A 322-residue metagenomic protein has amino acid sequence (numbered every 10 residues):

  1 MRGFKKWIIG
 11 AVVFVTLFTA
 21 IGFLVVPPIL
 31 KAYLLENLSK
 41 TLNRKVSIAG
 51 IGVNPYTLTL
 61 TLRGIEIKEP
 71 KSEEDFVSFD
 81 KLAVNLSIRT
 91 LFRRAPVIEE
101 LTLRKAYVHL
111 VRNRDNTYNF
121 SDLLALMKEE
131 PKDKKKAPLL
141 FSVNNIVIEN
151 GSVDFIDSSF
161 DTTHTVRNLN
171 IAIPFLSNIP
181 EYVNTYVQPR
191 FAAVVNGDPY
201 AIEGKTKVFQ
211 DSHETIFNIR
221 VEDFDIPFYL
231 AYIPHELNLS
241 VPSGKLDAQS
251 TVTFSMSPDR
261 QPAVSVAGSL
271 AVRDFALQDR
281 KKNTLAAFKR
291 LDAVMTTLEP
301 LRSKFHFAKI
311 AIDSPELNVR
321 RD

Functional and structural regions predicted by a protein language model:
M1-N43, K105, D115, S159-F160 (+2 more regions): N-terminal type II signal-anchor transmembrane helix that functions as the membrane-insertion/stop-transfer segment
L42-I65: Short extracytoplasmic
R44, G64-I173, L237-K245, Q261-P262 (+1 more regions): Secondary-structure transition motifs
G64-I67, Q188-V195, G204: Short beta-strand segments that buttress and anchor functional surface loops
F76, Y200-N218: Right-handed parallel beta-helix
F217, V264-G268, F307-A308: Transmembrane beta-strands of outer-membrane beta-barrel proteins
P242-S257, A263, A267-R273: Transmembrane beta-barrel wall of Gram-negative outer-membrane proteins
